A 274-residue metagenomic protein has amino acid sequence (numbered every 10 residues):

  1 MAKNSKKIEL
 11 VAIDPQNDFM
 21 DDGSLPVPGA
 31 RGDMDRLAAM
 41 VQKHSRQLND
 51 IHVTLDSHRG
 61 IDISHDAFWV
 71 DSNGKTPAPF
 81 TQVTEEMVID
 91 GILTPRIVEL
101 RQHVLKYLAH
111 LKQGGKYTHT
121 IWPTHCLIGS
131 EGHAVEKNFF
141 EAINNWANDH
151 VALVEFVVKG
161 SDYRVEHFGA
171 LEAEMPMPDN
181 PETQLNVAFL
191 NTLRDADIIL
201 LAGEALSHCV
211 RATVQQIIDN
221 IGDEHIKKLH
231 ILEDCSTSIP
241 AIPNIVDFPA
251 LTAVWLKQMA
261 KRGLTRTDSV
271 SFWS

Functional and structural regions predicted by a protein language model:
A2-V53, H58-S274: Active-site-adjacent betaalpha module
